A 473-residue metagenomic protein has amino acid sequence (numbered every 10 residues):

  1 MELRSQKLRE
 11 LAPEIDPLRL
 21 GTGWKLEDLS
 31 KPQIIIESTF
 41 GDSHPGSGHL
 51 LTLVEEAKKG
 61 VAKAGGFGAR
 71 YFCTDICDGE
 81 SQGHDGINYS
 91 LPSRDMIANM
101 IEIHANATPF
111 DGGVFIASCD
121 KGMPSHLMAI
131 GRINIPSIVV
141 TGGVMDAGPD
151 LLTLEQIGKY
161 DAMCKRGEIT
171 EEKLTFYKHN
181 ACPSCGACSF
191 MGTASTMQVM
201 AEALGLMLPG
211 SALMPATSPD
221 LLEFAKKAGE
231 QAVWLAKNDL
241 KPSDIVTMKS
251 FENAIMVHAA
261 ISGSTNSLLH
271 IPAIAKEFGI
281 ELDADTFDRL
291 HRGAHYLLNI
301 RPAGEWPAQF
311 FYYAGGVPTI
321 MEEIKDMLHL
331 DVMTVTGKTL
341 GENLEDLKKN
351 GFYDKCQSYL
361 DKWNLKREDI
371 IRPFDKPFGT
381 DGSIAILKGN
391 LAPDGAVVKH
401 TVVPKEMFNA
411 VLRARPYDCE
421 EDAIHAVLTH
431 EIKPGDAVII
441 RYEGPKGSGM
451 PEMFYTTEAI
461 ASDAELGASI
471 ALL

Functional and structural regions predicted by a protein language model:
M1-G46, L53-C73, G79, D85-S90 (+3 more regions): Catalytic or ion-coupling anion/metal-binding cores of large enzyme and transporter domains
S90-N99: Glycine-rich, highly charged phosphate/nucleotide-binding loops
A105-H126, I138-T141: A short, small-residue-rich loop immediately preceding and capping a beta-strand
